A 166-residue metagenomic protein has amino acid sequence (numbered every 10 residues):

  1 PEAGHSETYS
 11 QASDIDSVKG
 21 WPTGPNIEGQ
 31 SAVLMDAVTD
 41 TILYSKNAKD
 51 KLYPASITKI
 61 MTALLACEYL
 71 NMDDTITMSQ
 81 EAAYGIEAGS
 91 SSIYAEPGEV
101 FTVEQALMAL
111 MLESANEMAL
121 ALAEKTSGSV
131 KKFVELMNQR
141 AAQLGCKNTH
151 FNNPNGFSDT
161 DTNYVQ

Functional and structural regions predicted by a protein language model:
A3-V165: Active-site-adjacent loops and short helices of periplasmic peptidoglycan-processing enzymes
